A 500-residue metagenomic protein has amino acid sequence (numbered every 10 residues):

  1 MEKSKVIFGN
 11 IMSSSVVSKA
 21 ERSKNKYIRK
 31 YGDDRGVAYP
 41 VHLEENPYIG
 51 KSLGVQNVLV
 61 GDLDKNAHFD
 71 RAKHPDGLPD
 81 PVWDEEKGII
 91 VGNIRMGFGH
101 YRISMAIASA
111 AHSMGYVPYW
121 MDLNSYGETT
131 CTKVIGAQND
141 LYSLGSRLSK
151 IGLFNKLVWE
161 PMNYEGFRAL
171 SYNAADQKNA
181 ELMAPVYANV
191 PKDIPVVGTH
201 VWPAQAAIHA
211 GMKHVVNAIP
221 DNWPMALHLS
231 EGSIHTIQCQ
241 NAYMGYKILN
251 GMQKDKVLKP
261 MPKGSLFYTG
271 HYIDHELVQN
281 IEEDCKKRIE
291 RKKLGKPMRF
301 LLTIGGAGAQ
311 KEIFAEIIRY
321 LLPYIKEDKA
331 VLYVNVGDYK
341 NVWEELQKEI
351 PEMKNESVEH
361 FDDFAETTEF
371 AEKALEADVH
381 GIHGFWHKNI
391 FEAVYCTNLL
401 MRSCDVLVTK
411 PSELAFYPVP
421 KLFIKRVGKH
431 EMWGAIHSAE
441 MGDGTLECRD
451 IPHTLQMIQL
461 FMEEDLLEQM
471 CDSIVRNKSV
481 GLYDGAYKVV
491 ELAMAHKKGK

Functional and structural regions predicted by a protein language model:
E2-R71, M105-A184, G337-W343, K348-I382: Conserved N-terminal ligand/cofactor-binding loop architecture of enzyme catalytic domains
G97-F98, R102-S109, K150-P262: Active-site and donor-binding regions of nucleotide-sugar-utilizing enzymes
I234-R319, N335-K340: A nucleotide-sugar donor-handling region in carbohydrate enzymes
K292-M401: Donor-nucleotide binding loops and adjacent catalytic segments primarily of GT-B fold Leloir glycosyltransferases
A393-W433: A donor-sugar binding/catalytic signature common to diverse glycosyltransferases and related nucleotide-sugar
K429-M457: Change "using UDP/GDP/dTDP sugars" to "using nucleotide sugars
Q459-V475: Conserved donor-nucleotide binding/catalytic region of nucleotide-linked donor-dependent transferases
V480-K500: C-terminal alpha-helical cap of glycosyltransferases
